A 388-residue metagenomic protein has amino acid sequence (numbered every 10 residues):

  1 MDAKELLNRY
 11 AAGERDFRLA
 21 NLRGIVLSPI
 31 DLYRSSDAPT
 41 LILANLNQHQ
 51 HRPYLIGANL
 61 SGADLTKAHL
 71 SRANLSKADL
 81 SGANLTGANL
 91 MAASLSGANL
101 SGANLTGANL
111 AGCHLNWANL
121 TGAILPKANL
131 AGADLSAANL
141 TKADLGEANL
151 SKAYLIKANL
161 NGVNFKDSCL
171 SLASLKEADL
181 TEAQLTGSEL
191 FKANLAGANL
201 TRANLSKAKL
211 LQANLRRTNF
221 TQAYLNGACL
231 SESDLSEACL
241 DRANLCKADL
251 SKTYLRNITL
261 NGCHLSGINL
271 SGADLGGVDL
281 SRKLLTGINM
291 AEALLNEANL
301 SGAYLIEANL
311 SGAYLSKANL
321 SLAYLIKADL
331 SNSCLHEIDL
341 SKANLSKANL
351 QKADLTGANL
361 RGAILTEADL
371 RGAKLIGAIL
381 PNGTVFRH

Functional and structural regions predicted by a protein language model:
D2-H388: Tandem repeat scaffolds
